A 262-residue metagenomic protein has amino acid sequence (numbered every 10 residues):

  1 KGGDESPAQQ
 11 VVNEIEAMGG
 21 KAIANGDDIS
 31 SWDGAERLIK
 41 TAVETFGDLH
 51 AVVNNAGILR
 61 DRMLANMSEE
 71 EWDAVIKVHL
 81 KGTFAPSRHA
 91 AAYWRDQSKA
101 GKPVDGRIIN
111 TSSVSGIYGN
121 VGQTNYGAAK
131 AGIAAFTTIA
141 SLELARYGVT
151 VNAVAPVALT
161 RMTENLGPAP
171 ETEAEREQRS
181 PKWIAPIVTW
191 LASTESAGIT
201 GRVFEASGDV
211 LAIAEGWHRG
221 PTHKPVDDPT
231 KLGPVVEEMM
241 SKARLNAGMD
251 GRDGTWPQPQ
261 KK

Functional and structural regions predicted by a protein language model:
E5-S6, G26-R37, E69: The beta1-alpha1 cofactor-binding region of Rossmann-like NAD(H)/NADP(H)-dependent oxidoreductases
M18-K21, K40-N54, R60, T150: A glycine-rich helix->loop->beta "capping" turn within Rossmann-like NAD(P)(H)-dependent oxidoreductase domains
M63-L64, E71-I76: Substrate-binding pocket helix/loop in short-chain dehydrogenase/reductase
S87, A129: Active-site helix of classical SDR
S113: Residue(s) in the substrate-gating loop at a strand-loop-helix junction that position the organic substrate next
Y118, A134, I139-V149, T194-A197: Active-site-adjacent segment of SDR/Rossmann-fold oxidoreductases
A153, E173-K262: C-terminal helical subdomain
